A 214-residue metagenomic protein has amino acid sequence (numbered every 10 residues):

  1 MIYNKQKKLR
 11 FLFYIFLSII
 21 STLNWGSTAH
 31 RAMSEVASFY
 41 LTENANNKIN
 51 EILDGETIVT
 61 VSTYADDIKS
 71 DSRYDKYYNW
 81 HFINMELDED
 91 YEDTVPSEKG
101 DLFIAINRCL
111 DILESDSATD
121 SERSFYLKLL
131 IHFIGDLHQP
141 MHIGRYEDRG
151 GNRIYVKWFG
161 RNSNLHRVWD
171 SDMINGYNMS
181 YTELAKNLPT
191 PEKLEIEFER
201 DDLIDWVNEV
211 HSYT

Functional and structural regions predicted by a protein language model:
M1-A32: Bacterial Sec-dependent N-terminal signal peptides
L9, L137-H138: Residue-level micro-sites within transmembrane alpha helices that shape and flank functional polar/acidic positions
N24-F133, P140-T214: N-terminal, motif-rich segments that launch catalysis or mediate targeting to/interaction with membranes, typified by
